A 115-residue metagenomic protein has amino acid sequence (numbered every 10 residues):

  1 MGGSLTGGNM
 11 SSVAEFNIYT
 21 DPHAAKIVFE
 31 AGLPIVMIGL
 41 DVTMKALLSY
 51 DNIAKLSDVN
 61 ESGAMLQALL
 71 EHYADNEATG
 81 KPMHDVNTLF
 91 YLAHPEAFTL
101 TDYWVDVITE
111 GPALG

Functional and structural regions predicted by a protein language model:
M1-M44: Active-site histidine-anchored catalytic micro-motif
Y19, H23, I35-G115: Conformational coupling and interaction surfaces
